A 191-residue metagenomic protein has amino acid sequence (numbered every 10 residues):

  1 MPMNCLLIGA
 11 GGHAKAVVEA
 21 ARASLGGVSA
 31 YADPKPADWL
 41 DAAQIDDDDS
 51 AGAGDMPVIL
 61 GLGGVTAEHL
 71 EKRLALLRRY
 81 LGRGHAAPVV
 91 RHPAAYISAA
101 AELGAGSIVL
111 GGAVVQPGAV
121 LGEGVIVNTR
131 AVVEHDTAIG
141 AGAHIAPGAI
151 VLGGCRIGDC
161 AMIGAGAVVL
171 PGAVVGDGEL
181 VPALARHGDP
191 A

Functional and structural regions predicted by a protein language model:
P2, V28, A53-D55, G84 (+4 more regions): A general structural motif
P2-L62: A solvent-exposed beta-alpha-beta segment
G9, V58, A87, E134-H135: Generic structural signal for conserved hydrophobic packing positions in ordered secondary structure
V17-V18, H69-E71, A191: Short glycine-/acidic-enriched loop or helix-start segments at secondary-structure transitions that form or flank
A21-A23, Q44-I45, R73-A75, G104 (+1 more regions): Short, glycine/charged-enriched secondary-structure capping and boundary segments
D38-Y96: Phosphate-bearing ligand-interacting subdomains that bind or position ATP/ADP/UDP/GDP/NAD(P) or nucleotide-linked
V89-A191: Structural signal for interior beta-strand "rungs" in well-ordered beta-sheet cores of soluble enzyme domains
